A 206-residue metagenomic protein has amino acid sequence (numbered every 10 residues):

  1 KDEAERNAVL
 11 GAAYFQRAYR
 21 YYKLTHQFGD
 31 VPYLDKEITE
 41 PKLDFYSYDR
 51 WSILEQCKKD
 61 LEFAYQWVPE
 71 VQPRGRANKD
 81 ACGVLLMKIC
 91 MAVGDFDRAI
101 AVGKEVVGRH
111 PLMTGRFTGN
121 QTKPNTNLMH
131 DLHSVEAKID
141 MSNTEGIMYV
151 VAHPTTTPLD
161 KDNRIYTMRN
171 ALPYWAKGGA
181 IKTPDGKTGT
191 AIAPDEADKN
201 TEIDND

Functional and structural regions predicted by a protein language model:
K1-A77, V93-R98, G108: Aromatic-anchored glycine-rich loop motif in surface-exposed flexible loops
D80, L86-D206: An aromatic- and glycine-enriched ligand-binding surface/loop that stacks and positions planar moieties
